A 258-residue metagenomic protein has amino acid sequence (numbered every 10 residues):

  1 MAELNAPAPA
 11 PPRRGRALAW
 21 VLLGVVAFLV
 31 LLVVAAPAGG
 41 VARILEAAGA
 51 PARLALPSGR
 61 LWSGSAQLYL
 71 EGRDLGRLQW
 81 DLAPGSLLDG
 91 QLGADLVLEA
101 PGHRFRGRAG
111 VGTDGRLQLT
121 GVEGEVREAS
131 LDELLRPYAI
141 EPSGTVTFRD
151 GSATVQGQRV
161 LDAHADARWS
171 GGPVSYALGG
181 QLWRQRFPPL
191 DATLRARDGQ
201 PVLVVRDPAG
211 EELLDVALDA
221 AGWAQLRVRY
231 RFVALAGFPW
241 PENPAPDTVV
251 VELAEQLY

Functional and structural regions predicted by a protein language model:
M1-L4: N-terminal intrinsically disordered, acidic low-complexity segments at the extreme N-terminus
P7-P37: Hydrophobic membrane-insertion alpha-helices, especially the h-region of bacterial N-terminal signal peptides
F28-A55: Aromatic-capped interface at the extracytoplasmic side of an N-terminal signal-anchor transmembrane helix
A52-A139, G151: N-terminal beta-strand/beta-hairpin edge segment
L78-L87, V160-P201, P239-L257: Beta-propeller and related beta-repeat scaffolds in trafficking/envelope systems
A94-L96, R116-G124, A165-A167, V202-V205 (+1 more regions): Short, hydrophobic/proline-enriched secondary-structure or compact coil segments at domain edges
F105-P189: Non-cytosolic head/periplasmic domains of membrane-anchored proteins
G199-Y258: Extracytoplasmic/luminal low-complexity segments enriched in Pro/Gly and acidic/polar residues that act as flexible
